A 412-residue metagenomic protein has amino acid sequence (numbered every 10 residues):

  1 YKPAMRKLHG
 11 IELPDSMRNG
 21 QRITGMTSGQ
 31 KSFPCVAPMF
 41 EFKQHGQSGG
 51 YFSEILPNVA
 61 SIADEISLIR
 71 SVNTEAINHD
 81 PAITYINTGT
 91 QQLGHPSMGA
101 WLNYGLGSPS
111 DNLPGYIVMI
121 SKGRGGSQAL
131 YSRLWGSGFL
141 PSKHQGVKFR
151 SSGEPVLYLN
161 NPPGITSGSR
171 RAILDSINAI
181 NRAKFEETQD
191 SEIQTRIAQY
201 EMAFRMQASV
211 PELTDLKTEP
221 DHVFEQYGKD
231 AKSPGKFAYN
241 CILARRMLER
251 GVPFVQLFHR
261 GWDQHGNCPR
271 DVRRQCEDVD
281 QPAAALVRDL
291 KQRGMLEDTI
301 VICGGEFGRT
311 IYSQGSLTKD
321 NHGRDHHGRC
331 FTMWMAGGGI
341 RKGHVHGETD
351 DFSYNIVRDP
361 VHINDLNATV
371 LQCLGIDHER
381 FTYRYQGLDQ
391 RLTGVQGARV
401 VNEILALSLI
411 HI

Functional and structural regions predicted by a protein language model:
Y1-L409: Ligand-binding pockets and gating/stacking loops
